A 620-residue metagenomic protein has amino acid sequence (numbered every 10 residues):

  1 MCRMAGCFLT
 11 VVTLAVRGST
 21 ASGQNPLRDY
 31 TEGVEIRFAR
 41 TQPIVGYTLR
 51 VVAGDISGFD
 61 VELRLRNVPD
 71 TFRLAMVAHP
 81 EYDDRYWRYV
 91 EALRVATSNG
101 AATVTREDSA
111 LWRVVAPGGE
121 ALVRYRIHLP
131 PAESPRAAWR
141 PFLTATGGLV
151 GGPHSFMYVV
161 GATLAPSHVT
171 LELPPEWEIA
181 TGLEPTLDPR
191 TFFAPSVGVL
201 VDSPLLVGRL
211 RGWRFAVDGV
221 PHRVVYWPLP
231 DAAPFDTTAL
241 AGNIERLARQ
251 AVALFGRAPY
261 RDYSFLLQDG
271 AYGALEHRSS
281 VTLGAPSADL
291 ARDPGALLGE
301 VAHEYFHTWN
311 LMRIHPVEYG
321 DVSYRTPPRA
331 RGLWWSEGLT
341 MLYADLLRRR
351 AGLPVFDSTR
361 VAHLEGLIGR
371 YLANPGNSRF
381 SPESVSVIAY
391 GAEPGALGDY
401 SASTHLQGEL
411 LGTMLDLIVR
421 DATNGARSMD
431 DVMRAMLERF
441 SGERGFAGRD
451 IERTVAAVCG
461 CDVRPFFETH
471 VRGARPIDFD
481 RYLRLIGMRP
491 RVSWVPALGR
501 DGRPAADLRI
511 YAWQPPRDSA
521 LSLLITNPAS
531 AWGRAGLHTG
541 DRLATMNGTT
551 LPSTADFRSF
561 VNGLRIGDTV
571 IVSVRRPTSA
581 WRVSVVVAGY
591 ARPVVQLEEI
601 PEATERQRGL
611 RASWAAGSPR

Functional and structural regions predicted by a protein language model:
G23-G54: N-terminal, polar/Ser/Thr-rich
L49-A53, E81-F142: A surface-exposed beta-strand-loop module
S57-W87, H154-P174: Surface-exposed beta-strand/loop patches in extracellular or lumenal glycoproteins
L63, R211-L333: Juxtacatalytic substrate-recognition/specificity segment
Y86-R94, H128, H154, L164-E184 (+6 more regions): Zn2+-dependent metallopeptidase catalytic core
H128-P166: Glycine/proline-rich low-complexity spacer/linker segments in large multi-domain proteins
V281-D289, R313-I314, R325-N377: Post-HExxH zinc-binding segment in Zn-dependent metallohydrolases
P354-R620: C-terminal recognition in membrane/secretory proteostasis and scaffolding
